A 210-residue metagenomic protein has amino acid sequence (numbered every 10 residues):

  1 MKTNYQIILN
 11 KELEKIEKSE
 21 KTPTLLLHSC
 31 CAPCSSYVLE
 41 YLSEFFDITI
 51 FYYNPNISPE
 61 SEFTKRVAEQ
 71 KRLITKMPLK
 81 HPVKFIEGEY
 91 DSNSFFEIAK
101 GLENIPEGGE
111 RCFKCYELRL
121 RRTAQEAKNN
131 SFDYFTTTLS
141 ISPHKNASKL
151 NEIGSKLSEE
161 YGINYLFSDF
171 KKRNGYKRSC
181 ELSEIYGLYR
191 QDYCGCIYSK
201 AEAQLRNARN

Functional and structural regions predicted by a protein language model:
M1-Y37, F45-N210: Nucleotide-activated chemistry modules centered on ATP-dependent adenylation/adenylyltransferase
L42: Aromatic pocket-lining residues of Rossmann-like dinucleotide-binding sites
